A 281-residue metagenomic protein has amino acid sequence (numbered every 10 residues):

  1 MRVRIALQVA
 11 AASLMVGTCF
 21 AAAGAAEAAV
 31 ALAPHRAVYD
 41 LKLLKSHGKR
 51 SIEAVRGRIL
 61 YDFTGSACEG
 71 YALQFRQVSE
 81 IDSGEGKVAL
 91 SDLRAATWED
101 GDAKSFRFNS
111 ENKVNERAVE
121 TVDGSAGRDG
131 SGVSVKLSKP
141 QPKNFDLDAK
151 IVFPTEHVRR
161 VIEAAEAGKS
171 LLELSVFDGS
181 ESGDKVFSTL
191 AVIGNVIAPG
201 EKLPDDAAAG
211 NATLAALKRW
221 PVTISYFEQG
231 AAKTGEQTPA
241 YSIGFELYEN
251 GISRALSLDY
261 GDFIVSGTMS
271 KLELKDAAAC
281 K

Functional and structural regions predicted by a protein language model:
M1-T18: Bacterial N-terminal signal peptides that target proteins for export
C19-A23: N-terminal signal peptide c-region/cleavage motif recognized by signal peptidases
G24-G70, Q74-E85: N-terminal cleavable signal peptides for secretion/export
A28-P34, D62-Y71, W98-K104, T213-A216 (+1 more regions): A short, structured loop/turn motif at beta-sheet edges
L41-K45, Y61-A67, S79-S83, T97-G101 (+3 more regions): Beta-strand elements of well-folded, non-transmembrane domains
A54-I59, L90-R94, A118-V122, T238-S242: Short, surface-exposed coil-to-beta transition loops
F75-G127: Hydrophobic/aromatic-rich structural module bridging two neighboring secondary-structure elements via a short loop
N109-K281: Mature, soluble, non-transmembrane domains
